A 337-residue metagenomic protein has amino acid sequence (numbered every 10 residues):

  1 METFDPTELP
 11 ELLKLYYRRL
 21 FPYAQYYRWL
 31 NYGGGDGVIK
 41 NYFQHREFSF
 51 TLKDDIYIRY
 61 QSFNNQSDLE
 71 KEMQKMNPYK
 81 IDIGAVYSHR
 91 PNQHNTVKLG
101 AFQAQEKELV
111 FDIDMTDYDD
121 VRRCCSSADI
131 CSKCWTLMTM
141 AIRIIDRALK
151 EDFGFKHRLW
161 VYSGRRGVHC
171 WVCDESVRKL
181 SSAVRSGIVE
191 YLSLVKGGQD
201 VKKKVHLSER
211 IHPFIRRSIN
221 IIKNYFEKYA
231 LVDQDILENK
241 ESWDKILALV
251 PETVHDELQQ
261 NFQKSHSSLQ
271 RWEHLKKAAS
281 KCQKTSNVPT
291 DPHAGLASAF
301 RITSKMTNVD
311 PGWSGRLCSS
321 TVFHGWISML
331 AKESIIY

Functional and structural regions predicted by a protein language model:
M1-S163, E175-S182, G187-V189, L194-A299 (+3 more regions): Signature for HUH/AEP ssDNA processing cores
F111, C170, S319: A residue-level signal for conserved active-site and pocket-lining positions in enzyme catalytic cores
Y162-V168, G315: Short, conserved alpha-helical segments within structured domains
V168-E175: A short beta-strand motif that forms the metal-chelation/ATP-contact edge of phosphoryl-transfer active sites
S314-R316, L330: Active-site lining segments that contact anionic ligands and/or coordinate catalytic metals
R316-L317, V322: Active-site/pore-lining binding-face segments in mid-to-C-terminal subdomains
K332-Y337: Low-complexity, glycine/alanine/valine/leucine- and proline-rich hydrophobic stretches
